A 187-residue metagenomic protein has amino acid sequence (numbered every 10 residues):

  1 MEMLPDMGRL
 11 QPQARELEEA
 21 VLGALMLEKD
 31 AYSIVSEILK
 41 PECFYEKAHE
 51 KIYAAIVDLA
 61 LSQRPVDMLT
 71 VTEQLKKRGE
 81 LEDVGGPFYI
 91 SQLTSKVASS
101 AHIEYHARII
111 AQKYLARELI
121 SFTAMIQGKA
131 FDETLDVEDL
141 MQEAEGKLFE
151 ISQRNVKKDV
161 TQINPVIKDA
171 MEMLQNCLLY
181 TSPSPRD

Functional and structural regions predicted by a protein language model:
M1-Y114: Noncatalytic partner-interaction/assembly domains of nucleic-acid and motor enzyme complexes, especially the accessory
R9, Q13, G23, D132 (+3 more regions): A general boundary/transition motif marking the beginning of the first structured unit of a protein
M26, K76, A98, A111 (+4 more regions): Signal for well-folded cores of large energy- and translation-related assemblies
S33-I38, M68-V71, G85-Y89, L119-F122 (+3 more regions): Short coil/turn segments at secondary-structure boundaries
A55, F122, K147, A170-M173: A ubiquitous structural signal for well-ordered alpha-helices
P87-E143, E150, K157: Extended, charged alpha-helical coiled-coil/arm scaffolds that mediate oligomerization and mechanical coupling in large
F149-L178: Charged, amphipathic alpha-helical linker segments immediately N-terminal to NTP-binding catalytic cores
Y180-D187: Conserved small/polar residues in nucleotide/adenosyl-binding loops
